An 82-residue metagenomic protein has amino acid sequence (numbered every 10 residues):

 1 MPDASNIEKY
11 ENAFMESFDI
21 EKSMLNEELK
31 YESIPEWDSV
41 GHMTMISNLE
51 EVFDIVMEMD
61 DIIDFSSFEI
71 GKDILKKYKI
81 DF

Functional and structural regions predicted by a protein language model:
P2-S47, E51-F82: Phosphopantetheine-dependent thiolation modules in NRPS/PKS and related acyl-activating systems
